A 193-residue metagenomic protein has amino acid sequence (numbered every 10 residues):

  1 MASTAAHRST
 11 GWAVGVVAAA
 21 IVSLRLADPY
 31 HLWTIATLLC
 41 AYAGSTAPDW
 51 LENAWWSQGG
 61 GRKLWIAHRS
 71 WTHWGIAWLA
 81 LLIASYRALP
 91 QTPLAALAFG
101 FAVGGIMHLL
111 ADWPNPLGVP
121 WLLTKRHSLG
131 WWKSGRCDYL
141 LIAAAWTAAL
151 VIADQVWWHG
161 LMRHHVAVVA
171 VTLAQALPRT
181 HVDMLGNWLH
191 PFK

Functional and structural regions predicted by a protein language model:
M1-K193: N-terminal membrane-targeting hydrophobic helices
